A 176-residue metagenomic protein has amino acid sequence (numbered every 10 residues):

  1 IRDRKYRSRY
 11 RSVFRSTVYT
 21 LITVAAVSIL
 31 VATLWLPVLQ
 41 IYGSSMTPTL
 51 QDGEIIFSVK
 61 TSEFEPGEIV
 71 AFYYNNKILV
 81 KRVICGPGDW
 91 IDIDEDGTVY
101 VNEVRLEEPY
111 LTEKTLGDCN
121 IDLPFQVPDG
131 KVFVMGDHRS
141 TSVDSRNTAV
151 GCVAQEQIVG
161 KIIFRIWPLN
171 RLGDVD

Functional and structural regions predicted by a protein language model:
I1-V13, L34, Q40, P48 (+1 more regions): Soluble "head" domains of membrane/secretory-pathway proteins
S16-L34: Hydrophobic membrane-insertion alpha-helices, especially the h-region of bacterial N-terminal signal peptides
